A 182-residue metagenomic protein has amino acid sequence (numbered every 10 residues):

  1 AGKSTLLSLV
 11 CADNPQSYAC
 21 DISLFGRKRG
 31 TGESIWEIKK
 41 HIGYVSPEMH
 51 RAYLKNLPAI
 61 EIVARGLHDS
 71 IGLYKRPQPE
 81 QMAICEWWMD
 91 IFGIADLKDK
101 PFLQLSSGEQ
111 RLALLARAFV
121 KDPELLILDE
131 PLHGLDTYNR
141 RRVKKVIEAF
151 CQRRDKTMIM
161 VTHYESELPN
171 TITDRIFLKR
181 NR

Functional and structural regions predicted by a protein language model:
D21-E37: ABC ATPase NBD Q-loop/coupling interface
L54-G72, I84: Q-loop/switch helix immediately C-terminal to the Walker
A64, P79-L97: Conserved ABC ATPase "signature" region
P77, P101-L105, E109: Conserved ABC ATPase signature
L115: Hydrophobic anchor residue at the start of the ABC signature
D122: Conserved catalytic motifs of ABC-family nucleotide-binding domains
L126-E130: Catalytic Walker B motif of ABC-type/P-loop ATPase nucleotide-binding domains
